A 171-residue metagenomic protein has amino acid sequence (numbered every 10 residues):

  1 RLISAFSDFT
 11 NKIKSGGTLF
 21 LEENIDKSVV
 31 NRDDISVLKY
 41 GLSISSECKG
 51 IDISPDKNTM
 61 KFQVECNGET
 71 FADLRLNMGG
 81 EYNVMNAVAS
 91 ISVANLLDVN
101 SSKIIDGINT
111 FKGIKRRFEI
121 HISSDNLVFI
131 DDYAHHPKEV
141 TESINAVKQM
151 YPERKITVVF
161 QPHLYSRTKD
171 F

Functional and structural regions predicted by a protein language model:
R1, E23-F71, I114-R117, H121: Extended acidic/charged loop-beta regions that coordinate divalent cations and stabilize anionic phosphate/carboxylate
R1-D33, P137-T141: Flexible active-site lid/hinge loop adjacent to a nucleotide/diphosphate and Mg2+-phosphate binding pocket
R1-D8, I35-L38, S43, S102-K103 (+2 more regions): Short intrinsically disordered, low-complexity coil segments enriched in acidic
L2, G50, N86, S90: Residue-level signal for inorganic ion chemistry
D56-N58, C66-F171: Nucleotide phosphate-binding/pyrophosphate-handling subdomain across enzymes that bind or process nucleotide phosphates
